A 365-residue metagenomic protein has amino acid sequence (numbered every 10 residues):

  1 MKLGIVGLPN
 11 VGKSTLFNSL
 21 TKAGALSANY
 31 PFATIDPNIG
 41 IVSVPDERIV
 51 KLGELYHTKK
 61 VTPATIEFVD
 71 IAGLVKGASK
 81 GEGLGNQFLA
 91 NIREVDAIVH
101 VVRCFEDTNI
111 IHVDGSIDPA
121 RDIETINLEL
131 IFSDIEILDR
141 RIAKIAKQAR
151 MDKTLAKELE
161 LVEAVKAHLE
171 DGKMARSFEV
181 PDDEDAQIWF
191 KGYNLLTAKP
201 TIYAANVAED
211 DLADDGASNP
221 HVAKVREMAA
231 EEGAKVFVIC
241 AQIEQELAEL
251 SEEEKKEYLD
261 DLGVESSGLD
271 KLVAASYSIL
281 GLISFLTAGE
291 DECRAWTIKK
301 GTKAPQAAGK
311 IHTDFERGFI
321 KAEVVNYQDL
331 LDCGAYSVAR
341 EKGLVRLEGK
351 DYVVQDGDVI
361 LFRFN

Functional and structural regions predicted by a protein language model:
M1-I111, D139-R140, K144-I145: Conserved G1/Walker A P-loop phosphate-binding module
K2-V6, F17, A146-V353, I360 (+1 more regions): C-terminal-of-GTPase-core extension/linker across diverse P-loop GTPases
P9, I131-D134, N194: Flexible interhelical turns and helix-capping residues at alpha-helix boundaries within structured domains
K22, E54, A90, L128 (+2 more regions): Short, intrinsically disordered, mixed-charge
A23-P31, N38-G40, R48-K51, K80 (+11 more regions): Glycine-rich, flexible loop/turn motifs
F32, D46-I49, T62-F68, E82-D96 (+9 more regions): Amphipathic alpha-helical transducer elements in NTP-driven molecular machines
G40-P45, A72-E82, R93-L155, H168-D182 (+1 more regions): Conserved Switch II/interswitch segment of TRAFAC-class P-loop GTPases
